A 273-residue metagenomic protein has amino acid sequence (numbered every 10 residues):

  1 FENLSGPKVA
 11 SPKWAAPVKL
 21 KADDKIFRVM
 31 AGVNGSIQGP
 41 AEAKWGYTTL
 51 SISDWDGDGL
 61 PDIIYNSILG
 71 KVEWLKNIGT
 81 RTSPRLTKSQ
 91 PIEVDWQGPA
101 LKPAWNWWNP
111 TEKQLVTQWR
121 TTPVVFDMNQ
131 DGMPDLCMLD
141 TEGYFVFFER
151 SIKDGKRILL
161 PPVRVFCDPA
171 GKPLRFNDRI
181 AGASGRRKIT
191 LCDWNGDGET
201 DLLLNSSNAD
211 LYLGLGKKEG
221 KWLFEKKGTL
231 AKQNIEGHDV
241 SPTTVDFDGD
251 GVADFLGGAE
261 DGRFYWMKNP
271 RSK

Functional and structural regions predicted by a protein language model:
F1-N3, S53, N66, L75-N77 (+1 more regions): A structural feature that tracks compact, well-ordered secondary-structure segments with a strong bias toward
L4-W45, I78-Q118, S151-S184, L215-S241 (+1 more regions): Blade-edge motifs of beta-propeller repeat domains
T48-W55, R120-M128, N177-D178, R186-W194 (+1 more regions): Beta-propeller blade termini
L50, I63, W74-N77, P123 (+6 more regions): Hydrophobic strand positions within the blades of repeat-based beta-sheet folds
G57-S67, Q130-L139, G196-N205, G249-G258: Acidic/hydrophobic-patterned starts of short beta strands in beta-sheet-rich repeat architectures
S67, K76, M138-D140, E149 (+5 more regions): Active-site proximal loops enriched in glycine and acidic residues that flank catalytic Cys/His/Asp and coordinate
G70-K71, G143-Y144, N208-L211, G262-R263: Loop/turn residues immediately N-terminal
H238-K273: Blade-level signature of beta-propeller repeat domains, shared across WD40, Kelch, NHL, RCC1 and BNR/Asp-box propellers
